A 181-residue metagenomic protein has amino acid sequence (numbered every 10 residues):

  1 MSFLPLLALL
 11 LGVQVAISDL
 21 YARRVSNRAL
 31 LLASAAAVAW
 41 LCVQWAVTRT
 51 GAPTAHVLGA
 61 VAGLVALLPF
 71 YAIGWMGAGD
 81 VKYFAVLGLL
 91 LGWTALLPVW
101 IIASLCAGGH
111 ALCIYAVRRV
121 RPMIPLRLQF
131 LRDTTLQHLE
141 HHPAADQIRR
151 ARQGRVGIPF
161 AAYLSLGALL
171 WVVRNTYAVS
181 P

Functional and structural regions predicted by a protein language model:
M1-P181: A membrane-topology feature that recognizes alpha-helical transmembrane segments and their immediate juxtamembrane
